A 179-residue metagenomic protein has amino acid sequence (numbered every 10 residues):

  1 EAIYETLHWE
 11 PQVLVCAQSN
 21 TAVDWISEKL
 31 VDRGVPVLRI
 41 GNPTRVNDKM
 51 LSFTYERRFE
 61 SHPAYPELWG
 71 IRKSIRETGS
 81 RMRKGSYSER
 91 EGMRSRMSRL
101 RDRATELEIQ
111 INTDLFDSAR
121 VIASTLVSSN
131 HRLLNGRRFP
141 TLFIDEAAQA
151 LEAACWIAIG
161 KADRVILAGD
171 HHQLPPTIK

Functional and structural regions predicted by a protein language model:
E1-N112, V121: ASCE P-loop NTPase motor cores of helicases and related translocases
H8-P11, S19, R33, T113 (+1 more regions): Conserved helicase motor core of SF1/SF2 NTP-dependent helicases
R120-V121, T141: Short, Asp-centered acidic motifs that coordinate Mg2+ and/or phosphate in catalytic or ligand-binding sites
